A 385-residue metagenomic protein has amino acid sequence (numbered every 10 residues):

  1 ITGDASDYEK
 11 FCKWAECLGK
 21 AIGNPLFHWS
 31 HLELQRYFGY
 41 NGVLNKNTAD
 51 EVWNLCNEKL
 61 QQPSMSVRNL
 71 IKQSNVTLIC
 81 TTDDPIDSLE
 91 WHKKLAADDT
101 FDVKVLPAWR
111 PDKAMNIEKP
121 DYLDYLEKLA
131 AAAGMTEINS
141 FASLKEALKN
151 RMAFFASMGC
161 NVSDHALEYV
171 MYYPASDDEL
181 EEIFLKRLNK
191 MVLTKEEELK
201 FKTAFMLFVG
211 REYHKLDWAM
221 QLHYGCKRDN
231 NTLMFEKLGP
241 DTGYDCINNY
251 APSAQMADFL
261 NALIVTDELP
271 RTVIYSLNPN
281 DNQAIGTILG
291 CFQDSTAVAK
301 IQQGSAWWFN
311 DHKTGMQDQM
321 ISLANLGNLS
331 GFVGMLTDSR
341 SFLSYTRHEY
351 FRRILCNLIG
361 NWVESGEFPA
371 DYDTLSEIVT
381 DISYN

Functional and structural regions predicted by a protein language model:
I1-L216, E268-P270, I274-G286, G290-N385: Metal-cofactor-binding active-site regions of metalloenzymes
T194-K195, Y244-Y250: A short acidic, glycine-rich active-site loop that binds or catalyzes chemistry on phosphate/adenosine moieties
M220-L222: C-terminal amphipathic alpha-helical interaction region
C226, N231: Hard-cation-handling environments
F235-I247: Active-site loop ensemble at the mouth of alpha/beta enzyme cores that anchors a bound cofactor
Y250-M256: Divalent-cation-assisted or electrostatically stabilized phosphate/pyrophosphate-binding catalytic cores
F259-V265: Short, basic/hydrophobic alpha-helical segments
